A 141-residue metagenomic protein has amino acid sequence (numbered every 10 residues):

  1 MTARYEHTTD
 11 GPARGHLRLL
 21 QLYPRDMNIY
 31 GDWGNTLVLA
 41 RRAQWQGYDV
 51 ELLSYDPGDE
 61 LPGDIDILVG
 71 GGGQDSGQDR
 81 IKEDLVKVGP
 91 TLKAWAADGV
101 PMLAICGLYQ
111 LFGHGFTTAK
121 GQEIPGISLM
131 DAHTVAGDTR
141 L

Functional and structural regions predicted by a protein language model:
M1-A97: N-terminal beta1-alpha1 cap of cysteine-dependent amidohydrolase-like domains
D75-L141: Cysteine-nucleophile active-site neighborhood
